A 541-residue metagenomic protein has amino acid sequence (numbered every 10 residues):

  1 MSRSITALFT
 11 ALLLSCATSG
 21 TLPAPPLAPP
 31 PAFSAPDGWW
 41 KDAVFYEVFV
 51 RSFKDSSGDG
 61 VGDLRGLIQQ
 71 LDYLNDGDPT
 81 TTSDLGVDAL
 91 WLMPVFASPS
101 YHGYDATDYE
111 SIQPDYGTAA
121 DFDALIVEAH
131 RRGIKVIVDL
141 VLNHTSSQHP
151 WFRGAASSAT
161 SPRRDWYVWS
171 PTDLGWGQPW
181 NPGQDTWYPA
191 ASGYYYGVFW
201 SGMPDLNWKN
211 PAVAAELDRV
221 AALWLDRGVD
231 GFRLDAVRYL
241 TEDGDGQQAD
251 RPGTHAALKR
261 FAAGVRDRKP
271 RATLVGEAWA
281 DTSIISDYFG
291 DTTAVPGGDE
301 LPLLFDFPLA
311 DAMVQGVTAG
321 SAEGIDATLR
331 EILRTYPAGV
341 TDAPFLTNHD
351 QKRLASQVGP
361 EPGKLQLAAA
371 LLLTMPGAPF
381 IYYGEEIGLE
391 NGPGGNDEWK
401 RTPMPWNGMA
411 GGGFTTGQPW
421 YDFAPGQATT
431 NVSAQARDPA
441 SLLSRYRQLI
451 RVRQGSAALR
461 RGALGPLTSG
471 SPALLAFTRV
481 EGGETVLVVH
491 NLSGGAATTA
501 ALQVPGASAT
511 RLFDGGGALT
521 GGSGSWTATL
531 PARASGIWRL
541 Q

Functional and structural regions predicted by a protein language model:
M1-S4: Positively charged n-region of N-terminal signal peptides that target proteins for export
T6-S15: Bacterial N-terminal signal peptides
C16, P30-D218, A222, D226 (+3 more regions): Acidic/aromatic-lined carbohydrate-recognition and catalytic surfaces of CAZymes acting on diverse glycans
A17-A28: Bacterial Sec signal peptide processing site at the extreme N-terminus
W40, A262-R268, A280, F289-L304 (+3 more regions): Loop/helix patches that line or flank the sugar-binding groove of alpha-linked glycan CAZymes
L90, F232-L234, I381: Hydrophobic residues within beta-strands of alpha/beta enzymes
A496-G515: Beta-strand-rich binding/interaction modules
G522-Q541: C-terminal beta-strand-rich structural cap/linker in extracellular carbohydrate-active enzymes
